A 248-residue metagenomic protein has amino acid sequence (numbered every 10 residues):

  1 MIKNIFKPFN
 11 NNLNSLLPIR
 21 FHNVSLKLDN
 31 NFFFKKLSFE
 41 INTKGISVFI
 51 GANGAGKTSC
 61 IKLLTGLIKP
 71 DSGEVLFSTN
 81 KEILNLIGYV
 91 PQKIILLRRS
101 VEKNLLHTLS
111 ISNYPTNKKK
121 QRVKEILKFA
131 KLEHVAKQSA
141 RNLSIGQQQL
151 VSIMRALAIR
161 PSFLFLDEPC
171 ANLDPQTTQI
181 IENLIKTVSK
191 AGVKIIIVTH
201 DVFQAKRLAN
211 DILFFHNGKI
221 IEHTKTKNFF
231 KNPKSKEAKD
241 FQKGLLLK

Functional and structural regions predicted by a protein language model:
I50-A52: The feature captures the beta-strand-to-loop junction immediately N-terminal to the Walker
T65: Helix-to-loop junction immediately C-terminal to a conserved catalytic motif
K118-V135: Conserved ABC ATPase "signature" region
S139-L143, Q147: Conserved ABC ATPase signature
L164-D167: Catalytic Walker B motif of ABC-type/P-loop ATPase nucleotide-binding domains
P175-T177: Helix N-cap at the start of a conserved alpha-helix in ABC-type nucleotide-binding domains
T199-H200: H-loop/switch region of ABC-family ATPase nucleotide-binding domains
